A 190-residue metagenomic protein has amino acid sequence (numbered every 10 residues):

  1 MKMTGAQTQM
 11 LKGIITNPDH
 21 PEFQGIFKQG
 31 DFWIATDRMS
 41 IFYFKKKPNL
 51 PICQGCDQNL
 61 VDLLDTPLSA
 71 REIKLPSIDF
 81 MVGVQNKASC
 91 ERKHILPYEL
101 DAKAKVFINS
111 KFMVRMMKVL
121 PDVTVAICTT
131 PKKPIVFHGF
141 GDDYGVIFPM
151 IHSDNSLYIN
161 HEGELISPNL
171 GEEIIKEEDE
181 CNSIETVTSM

Functional and structural regions predicted by a protein language model:
M1-M190: DNA polymerase processivity clamps
